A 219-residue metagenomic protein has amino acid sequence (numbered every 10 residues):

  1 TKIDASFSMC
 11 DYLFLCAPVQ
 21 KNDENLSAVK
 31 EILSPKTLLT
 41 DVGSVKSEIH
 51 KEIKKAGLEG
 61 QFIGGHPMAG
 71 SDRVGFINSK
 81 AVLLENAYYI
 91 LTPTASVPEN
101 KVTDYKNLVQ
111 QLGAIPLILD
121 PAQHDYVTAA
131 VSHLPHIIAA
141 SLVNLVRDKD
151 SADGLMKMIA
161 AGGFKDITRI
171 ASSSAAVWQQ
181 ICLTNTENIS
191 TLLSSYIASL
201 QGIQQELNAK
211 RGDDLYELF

Functional and structural regions predicted by a protein language model:
T1-I3, L117-I118: Short acidic-hydrophobic, aromatic-tinged amphipathic segments that line or gate anion-handling sites
I3-L33, T37-L38: Rossmann-like NAD(P)-binding element
C16-P18, G43, P93: Glycine-rich, N-terminal phosphate-binding loop of Rossmann-like dinucleotide-binding domains
Q20-K21, K46, A69, V97: Glycine-rich nucleotide phosphate-binding loop and flanking beta-alpha elements of Rossmann-like dinucleotide-binding
S27-I77: Rossmann-like NAD(P)(H) cofactor-binding subdomain of soluble oxidoreductases
N78-L83, V177-Q180: Short, flexible, solvent-exposed loop/turn segments with mixed acidic/basic and small polar residues
L83-T168: Internal alpha-helical scaffold of NAD(P)-dependent oxidoreductase catalytic cores
D153-F219: Interdomain hinge/lid region at the active-site interface of Rossmann-like NAD(P)-dependent oxidoreductases
